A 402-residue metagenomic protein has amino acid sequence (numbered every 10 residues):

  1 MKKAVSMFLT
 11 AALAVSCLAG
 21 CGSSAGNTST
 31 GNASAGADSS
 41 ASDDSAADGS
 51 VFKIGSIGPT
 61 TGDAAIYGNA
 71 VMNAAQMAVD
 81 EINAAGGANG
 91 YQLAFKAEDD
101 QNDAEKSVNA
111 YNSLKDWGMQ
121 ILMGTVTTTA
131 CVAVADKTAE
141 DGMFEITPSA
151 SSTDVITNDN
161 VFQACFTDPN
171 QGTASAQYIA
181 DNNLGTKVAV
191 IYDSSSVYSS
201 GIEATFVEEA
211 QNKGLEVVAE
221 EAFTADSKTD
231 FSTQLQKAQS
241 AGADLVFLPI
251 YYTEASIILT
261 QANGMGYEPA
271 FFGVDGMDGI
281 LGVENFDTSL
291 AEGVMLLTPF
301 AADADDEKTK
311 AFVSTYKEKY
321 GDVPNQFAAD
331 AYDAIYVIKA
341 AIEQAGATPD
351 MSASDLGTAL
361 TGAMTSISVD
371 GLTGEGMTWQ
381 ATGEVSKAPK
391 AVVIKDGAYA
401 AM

Functional and structural regions predicted by a protein language model:
C17-S42: Bacterial lipoprotein signal-peptidase II cleavage site
A46-D48, G55-Q76, E98-E105, V126-T129 (+4 more regions): Extracytoplasmic "Venus flytrap"
I66-N73, A85-V155, F223-D226, S256 (+1 more regions): Beta-alpha junction/loop-to-helix N-cap segments that form part of ligand/metal-binding clefts
S107, A164-K187, S200-I202, K228-S232 (+4 more regions): Hydrophobic alpha-helical segments within soluble ligand-binding/sensing domains
T138, T205-L297: Extracellular/periplasmic bilobed ligand-binding domains
V161-A222, L245: An alpha-beta-alpha
L259-Y332, V393, A398-A400: Extracellular/periplasmic periplasmic-binding protein-like sensory domains
K319-Y320, P324-N325, K339-A401: Segments of small-molecule ligand-sensing domains
